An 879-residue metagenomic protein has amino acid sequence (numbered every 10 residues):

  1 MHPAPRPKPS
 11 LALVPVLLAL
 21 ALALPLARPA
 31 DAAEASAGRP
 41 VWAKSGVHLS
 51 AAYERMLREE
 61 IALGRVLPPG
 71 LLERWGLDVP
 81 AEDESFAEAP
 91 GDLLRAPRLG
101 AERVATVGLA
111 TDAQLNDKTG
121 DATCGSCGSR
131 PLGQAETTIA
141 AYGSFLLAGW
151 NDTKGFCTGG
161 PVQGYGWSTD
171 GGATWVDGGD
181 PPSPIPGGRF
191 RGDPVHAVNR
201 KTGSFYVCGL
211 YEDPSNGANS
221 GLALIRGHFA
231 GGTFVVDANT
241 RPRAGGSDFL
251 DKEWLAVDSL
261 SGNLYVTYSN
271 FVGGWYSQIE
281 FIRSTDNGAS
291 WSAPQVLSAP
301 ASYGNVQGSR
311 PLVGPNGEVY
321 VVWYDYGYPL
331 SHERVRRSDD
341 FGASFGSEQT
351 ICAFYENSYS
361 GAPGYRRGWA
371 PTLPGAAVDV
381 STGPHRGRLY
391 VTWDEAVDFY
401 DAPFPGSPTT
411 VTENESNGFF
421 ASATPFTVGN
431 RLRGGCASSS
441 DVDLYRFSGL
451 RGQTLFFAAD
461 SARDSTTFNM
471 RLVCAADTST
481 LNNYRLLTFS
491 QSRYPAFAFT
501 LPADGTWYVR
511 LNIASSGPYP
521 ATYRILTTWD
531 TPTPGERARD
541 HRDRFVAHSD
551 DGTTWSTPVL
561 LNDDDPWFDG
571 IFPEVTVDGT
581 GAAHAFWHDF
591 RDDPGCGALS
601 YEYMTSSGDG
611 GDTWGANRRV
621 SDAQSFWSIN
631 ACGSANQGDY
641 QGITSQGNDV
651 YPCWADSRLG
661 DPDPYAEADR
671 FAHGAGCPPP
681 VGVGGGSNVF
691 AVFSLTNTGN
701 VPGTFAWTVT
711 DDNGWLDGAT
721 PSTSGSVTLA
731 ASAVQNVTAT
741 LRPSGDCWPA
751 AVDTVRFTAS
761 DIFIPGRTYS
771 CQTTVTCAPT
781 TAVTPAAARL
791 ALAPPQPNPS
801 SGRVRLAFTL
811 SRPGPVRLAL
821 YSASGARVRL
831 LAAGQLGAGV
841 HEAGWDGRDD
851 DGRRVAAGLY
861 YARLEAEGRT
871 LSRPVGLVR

Functional and structural regions predicted by a protein language model:
A33-S407, T528-G686, T698: C-terminal PAP-associated
G406-E415, F419, A672-G684, T773-P795 (+2 more regions): Residue-level detector of functionally pivotal "anchor" positions at catalytic/ligand-binding pockets or at interdomain
R431-P520, W529: Acidic, Ser/Thr/Pro-rich low-complexity intrinsically disordered segments
S465-N469, N700-Q735: Surface-exposed binding patches on compact interaction domains or structured appendages
P518, G597, G745-T754, D851-G858: Short glycine/proline/serine/threonine-rich loop/turn segments at secondary-structure transition edges
G745-C777: Terminal connector regions
T784-P813, Y821-A826, A857, P874-R879: Surface-exposed, proline-anchored Ser/Thr-rich loop/turn motifs
R853-R879: C-terminal tail/sorting-segment detector
